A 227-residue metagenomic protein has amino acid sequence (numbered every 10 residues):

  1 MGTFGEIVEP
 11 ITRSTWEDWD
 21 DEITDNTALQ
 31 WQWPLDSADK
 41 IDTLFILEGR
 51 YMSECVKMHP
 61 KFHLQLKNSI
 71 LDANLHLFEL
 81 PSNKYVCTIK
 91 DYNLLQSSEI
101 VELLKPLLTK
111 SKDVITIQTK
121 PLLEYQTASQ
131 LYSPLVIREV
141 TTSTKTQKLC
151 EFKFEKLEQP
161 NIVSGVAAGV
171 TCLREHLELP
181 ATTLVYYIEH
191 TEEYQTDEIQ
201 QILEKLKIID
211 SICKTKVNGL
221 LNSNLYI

Functional and structural regions predicted by a protein language model:
M1-V114, T119-Q130, Y226: N-terminal catalytic or cofactor-binding beta/alpha core of small enzyme domains
Q126-I227: C-terminal folded domains that constitute the principal catalytic or ligand-binding module of multi-domain proteins
